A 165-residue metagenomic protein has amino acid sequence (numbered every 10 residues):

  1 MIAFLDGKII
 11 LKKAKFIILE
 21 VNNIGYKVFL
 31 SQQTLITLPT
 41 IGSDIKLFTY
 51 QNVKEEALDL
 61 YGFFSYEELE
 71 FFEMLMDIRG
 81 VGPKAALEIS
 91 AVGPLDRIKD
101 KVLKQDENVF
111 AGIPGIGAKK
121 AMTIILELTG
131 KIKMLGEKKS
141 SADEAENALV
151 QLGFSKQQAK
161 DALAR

Functional and structural regions predicted by a protein language model:
M1, F71-D77, A86-I89, K101 (+2 more regions): Residue-level recognition of specific faces of alpha-helices
M1-D77: Structure-specific DNA junction-binding interface
F29, I36, T40, G62 (+7 more regions): Residues at secondary-structure transition points
E56, E68-F71, P94, V102-D106 (+3 more regions): N-terminal alpha-helical segment
E88-I116, T123-E137: Helix-termination/interfacial motifs at the ends of transmembrane alpha-helices
A118-A164: Strongly charged, low-complexity linkers/loops
